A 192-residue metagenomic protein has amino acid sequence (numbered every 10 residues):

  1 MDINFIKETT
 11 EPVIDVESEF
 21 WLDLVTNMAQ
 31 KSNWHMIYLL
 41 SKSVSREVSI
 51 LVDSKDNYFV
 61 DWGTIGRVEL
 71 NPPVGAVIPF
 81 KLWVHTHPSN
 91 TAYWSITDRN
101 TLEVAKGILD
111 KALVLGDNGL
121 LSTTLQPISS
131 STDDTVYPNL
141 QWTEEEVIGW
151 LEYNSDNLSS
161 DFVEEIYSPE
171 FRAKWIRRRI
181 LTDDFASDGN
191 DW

Functional and structural regions predicted by a protein language model:
M1-L82, S89-W192: Conserved beta-strand-loop surface patch within small alpha/beta domains used for substrate/adaptor or ligand engagement
